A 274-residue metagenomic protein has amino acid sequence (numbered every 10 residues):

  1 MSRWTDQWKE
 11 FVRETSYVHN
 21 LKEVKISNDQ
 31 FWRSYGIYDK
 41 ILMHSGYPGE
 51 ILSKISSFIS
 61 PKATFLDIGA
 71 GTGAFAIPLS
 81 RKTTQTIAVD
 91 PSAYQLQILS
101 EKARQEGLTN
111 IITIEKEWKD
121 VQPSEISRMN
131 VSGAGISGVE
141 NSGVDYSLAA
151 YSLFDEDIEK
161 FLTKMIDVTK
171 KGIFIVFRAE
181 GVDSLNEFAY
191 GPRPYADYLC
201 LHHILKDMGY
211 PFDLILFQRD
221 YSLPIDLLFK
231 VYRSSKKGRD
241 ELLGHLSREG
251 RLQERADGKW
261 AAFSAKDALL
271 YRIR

Functional and structural regions predicted by a protein language model:
M1-I59: Conserved class I S-adenosyl-L-methionine
K62-G71: Conserved class I S-adenosyl-L-methionine
A74-F75, R81-V121: Class I SAM-dependent methyltransferase SAM/SAH-binding core
D120-N141: Short conserved loop adjoining the S-adenosyl-L-methionine
D145-E159: A short SAM/SAH-binding and catalytic strip from SAM-dependent methyltransferases
K170-V182: Conserved beta-strand signature within the Rossmann-like core of class I S-adenosyl-L-methionine
P194-I215: Short alpha-helix
I215-R274: Conserved Class I S-adenosyl-L-methionine
